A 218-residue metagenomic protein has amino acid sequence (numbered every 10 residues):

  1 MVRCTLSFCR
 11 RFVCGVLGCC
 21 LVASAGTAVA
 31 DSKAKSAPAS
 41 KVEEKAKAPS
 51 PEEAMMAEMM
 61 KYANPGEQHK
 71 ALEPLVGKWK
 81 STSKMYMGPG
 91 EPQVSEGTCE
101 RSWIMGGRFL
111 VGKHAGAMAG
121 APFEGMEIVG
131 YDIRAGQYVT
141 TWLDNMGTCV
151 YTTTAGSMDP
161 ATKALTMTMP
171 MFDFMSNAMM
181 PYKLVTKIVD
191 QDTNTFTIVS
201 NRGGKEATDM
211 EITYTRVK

Functional and structural regions predicted by a protein language model:
V2-V16: Bacterial N-terminal signal peptides that target proteins for export
C14-S24: Bacterial N-terminal signal peptides
G26-A30: Sec/Tat signal peptide C-region and signal peptidase I cleavage site
D31-K218: Hydrophobic small-molecule pocket/channel-lining residues, especially in calycin-type beta-barrels
